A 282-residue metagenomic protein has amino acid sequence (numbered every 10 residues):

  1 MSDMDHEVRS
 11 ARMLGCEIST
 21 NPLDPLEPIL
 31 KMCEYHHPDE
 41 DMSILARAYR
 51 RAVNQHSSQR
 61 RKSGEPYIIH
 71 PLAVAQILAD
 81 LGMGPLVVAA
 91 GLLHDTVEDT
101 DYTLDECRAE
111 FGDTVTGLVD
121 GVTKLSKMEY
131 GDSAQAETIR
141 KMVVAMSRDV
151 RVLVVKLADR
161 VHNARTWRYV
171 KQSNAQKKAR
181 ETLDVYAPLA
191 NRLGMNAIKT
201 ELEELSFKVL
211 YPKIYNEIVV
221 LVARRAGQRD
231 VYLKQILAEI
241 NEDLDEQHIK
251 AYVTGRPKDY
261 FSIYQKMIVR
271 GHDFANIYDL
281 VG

Functional and structural regions predicted by a protein language model:
M1-G282: Active-site helical microenvironments for divalent-metal-assisted chemistry
